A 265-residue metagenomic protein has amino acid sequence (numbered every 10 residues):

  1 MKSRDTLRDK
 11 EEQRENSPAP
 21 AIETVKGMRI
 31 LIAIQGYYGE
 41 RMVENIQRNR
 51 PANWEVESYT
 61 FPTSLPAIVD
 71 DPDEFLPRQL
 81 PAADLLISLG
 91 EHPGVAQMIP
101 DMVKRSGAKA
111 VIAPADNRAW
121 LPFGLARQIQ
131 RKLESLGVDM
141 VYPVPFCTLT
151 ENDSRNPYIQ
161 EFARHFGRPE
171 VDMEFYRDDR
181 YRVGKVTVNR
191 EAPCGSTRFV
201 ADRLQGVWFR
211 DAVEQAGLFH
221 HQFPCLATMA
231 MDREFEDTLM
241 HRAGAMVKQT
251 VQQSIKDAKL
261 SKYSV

Functional and structural regions predicted by a protein language model:
K2, L7, E11-W54: N-terminal basic/disordered segments at the start of proteins
L7-D9, T60-L65, L86-S88, C147-N152 (+1 more regions): Short linear motifs at secondary-structure transitions and domain/linker junctions
Q13-E15, V69-D70, S154-R155: Short amphipathic alpha-helical surface micro-motifs
S17-A19, P72-F75: A generic local structural motif
I22, P77-Q79: Short secondary-structure boundary/capping segments within folded domains
Y38-D73, P81-M98, V103-K104, K109-R127 (+3 more regions): Active-site- and interface-proximal helix/loop "cap" or "latch" segments in soluble metabolic and energy-transducing
P114-C147: Long, charge-dense
P143-R180: Structured beta-strand/loop patches that form or line metal/cofactor-binding pockets in enzymes
